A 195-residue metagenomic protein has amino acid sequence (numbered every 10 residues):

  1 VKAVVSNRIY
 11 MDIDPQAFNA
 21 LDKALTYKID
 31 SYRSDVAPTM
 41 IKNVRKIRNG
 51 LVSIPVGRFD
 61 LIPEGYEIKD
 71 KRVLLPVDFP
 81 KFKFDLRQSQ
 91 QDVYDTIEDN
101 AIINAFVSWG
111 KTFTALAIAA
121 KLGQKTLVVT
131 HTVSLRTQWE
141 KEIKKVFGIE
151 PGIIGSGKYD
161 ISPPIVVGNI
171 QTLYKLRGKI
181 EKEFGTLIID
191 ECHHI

Functional and structural regions predicted by a protein language model:
V1-S31: Short Lys/Arg-enriched alpha/beta "domain-start" segment
D22-R72: Interdomain "pre-motor" coupling segment immediately N-terminal to P-loop NTPase/helicase cores
K28, S134-K158: Conserved helix-turn-beta segment of the N-terminal RecA-like "Helicase ATP-binding" lobe in SF1/SF2 helicases
I41, I68-N104: Conserved pre-motif I regulatory segment
D99-L122, L127-V129: Walker A/P-loop
I103, V128, V166-G168, L187: Hydrophobic positions in the central parallel beta-sheet of the AAA+
S156-V166, E181: Conserved motor-coupling elements within RecA-like helicase/translocase cores
I170-T172, G178-I195: SF2 helicase catalytic motif II
